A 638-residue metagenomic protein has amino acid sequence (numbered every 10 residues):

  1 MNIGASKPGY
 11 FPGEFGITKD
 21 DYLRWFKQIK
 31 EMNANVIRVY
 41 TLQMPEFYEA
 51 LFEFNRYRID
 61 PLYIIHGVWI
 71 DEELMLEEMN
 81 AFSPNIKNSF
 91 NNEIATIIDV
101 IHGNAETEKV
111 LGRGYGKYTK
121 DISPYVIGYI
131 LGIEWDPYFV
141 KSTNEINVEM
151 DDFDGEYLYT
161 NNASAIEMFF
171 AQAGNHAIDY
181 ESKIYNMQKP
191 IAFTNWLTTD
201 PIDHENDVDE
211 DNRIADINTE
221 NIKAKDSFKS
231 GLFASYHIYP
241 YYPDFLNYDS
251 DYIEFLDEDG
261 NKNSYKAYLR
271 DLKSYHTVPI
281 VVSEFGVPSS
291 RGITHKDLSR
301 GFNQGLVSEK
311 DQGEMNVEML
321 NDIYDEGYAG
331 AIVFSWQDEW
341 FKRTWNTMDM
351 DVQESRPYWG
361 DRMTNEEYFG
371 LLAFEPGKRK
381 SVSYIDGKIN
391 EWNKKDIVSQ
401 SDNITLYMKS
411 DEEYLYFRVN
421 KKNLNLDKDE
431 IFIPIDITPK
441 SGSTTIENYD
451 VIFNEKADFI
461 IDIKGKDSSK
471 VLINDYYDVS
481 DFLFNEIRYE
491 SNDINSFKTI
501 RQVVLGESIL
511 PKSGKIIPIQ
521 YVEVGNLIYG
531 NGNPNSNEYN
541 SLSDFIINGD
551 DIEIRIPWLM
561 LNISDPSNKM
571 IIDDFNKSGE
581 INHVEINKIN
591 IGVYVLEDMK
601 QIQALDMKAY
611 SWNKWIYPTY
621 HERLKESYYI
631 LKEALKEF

Functional and structural regions predicted by a protein language model:
M1-Y57: Active-site-adjacent substrate/metal-binding segments within catalytic domains of carbohydrate-active enzymes
K27-K30, A50-P61, Y118-S123, K223-K229 (+2 more regions): Acidic (Asp/Glu)-rich catalytic clusters
D71-L76, N80-S83, E93-S164, Y185-L197: Active-site groove signature of glycoside hydrolases
N85, S89-N92, S142-M168, Y248-E258 (+1 more regions): A solvent-exposed, charged loop/short amphipathic helix patch at secondary-structure junctions
N206-D207, N212-S299: Glycoside hydrolase catalytic-domain groove-lining segments
H295-G301, D311, D322-V398, L624-A634 (+1 more regions): Aromatic-rich peripheral "rim/lid" segments of glycoside hydrolase catalytic domains that contact and position glycan
G387, E413-K422, D550-W558: Short, well-ordered beta-strand segments enriched in hydrophobic/aromatic residues
I397-S513, N568-D598: Surface-exposed, glycine/proline- and aromatic-rich loop segments on solvent-exposed faces across compartments
